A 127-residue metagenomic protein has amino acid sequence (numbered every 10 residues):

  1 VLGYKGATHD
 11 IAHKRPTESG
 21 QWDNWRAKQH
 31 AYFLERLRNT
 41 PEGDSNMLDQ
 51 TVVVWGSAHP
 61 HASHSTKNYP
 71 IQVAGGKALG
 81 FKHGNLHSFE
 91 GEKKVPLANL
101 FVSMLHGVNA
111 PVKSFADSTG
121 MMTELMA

Functional and structural regions predicted by a protein language model:
V1-A127: Ligand-binding pockets and gating/stacking loops
